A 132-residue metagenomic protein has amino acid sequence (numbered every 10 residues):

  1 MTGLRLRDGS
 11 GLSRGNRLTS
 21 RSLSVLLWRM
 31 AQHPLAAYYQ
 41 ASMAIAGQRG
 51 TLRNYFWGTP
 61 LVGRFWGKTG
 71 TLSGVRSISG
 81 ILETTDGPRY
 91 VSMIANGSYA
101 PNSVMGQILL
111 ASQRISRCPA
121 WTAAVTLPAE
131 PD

Functional and structural regions predicted by a protein language model:
M1-D132: Small-residue-rich helix-loop
